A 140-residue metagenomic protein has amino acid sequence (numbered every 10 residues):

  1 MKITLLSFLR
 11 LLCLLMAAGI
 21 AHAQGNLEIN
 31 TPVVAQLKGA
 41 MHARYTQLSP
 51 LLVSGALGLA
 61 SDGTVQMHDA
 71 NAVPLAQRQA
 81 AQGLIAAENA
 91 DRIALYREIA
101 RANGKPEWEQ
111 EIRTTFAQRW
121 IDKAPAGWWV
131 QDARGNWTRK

Functional and structural regions predicted by a protein language model:
K2-L12: Bacterial N-terminal signal peptides that target proteins for export
I3, D91-R92, R139-K140: Residue-level signal for functionally critical sites in structured catalytic/ligand-binding pockets
L15: Basic, glycine/lysine-rich polyanion-binding surfaces/domains
A18-A21: N-terminal signal peptide c-region/cleavage motif recognized by signal peptidases
Q24-R78, G83, A102-K140: Amphipathic, charged alpha-helical segments and their helix-to-coil junctions in extracytoplasmic/peripheral assemblies
I85-A100: Short, well-ordered alpha-helical segments
